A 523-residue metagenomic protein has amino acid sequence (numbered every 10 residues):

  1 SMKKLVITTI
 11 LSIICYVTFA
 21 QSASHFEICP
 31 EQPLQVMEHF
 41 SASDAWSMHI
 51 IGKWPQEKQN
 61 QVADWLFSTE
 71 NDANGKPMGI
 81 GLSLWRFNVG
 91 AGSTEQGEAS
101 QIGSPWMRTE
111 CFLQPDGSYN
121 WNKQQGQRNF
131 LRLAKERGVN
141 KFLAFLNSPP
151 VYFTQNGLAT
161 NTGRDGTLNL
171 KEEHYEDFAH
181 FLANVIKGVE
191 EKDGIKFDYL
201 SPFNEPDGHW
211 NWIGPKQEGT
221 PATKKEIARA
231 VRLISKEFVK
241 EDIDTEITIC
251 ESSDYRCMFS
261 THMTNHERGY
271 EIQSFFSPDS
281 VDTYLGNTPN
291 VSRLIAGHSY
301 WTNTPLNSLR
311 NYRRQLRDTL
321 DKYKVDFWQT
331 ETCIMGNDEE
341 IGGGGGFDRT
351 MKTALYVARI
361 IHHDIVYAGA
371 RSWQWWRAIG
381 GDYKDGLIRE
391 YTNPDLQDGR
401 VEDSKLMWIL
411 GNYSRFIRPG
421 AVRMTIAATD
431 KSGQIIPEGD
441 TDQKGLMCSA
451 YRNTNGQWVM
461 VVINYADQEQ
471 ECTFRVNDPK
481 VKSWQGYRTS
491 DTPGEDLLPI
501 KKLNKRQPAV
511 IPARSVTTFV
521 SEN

Functional and structural regions predicted by a protein language model:
S1-A23: Bacterial Sec-dependent N-terminal signal peptides
A23-F197, Q217-K224, A228, R232 (+1 more regions): N-terminal catalytic cores of secreted or lumenal carbohydrate-active enzymes
E38-D44, S83-V89, S93, K141-F145 (+7 more regions): Structural recognition of the beta-strand scaffold that forms the well-ordered cores of secreted hydrolase catalytic
L146-P149, K187-K216, N290-R293, S299: Active-site groove signature of glycoside hydrolases
Q217-I360: Noncatalytic carbohydrate-binding groove/subsite architecture in carbohydrate-active enzymes
D326-I417, A421-K431, I435-P437: Aromatic/acidic polysaccharide-binding cleft in carbohydrate-active enzymes
G433-K480, R514: Carbohydrate-binding surface patches
P499-N523: C-terminal beta-strand-rich structural cap/linker in extracellular carbohydrate-active enzymes
